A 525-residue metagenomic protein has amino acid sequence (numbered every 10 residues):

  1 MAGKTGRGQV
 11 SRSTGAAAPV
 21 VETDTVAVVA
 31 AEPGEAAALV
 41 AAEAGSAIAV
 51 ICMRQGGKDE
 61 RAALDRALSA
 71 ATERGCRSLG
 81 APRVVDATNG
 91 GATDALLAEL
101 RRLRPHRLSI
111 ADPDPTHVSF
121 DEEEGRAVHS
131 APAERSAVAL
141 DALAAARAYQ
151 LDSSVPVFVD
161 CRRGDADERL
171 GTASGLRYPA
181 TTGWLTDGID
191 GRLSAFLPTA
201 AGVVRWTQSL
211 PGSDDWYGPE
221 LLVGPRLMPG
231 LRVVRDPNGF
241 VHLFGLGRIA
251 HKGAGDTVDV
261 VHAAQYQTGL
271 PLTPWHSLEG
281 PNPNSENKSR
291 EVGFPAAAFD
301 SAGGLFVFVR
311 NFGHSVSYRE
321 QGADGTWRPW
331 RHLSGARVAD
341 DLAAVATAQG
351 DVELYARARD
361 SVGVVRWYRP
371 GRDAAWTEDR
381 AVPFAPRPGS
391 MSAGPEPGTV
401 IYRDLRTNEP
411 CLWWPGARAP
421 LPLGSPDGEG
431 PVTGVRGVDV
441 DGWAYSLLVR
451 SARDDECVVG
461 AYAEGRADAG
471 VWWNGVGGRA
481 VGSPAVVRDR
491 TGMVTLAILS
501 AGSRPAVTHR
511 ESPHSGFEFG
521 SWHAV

Functional and structural regions predicted by a protein language model:
M1-L103: Active-site rim/loop-helix segments in enzyme catalytic domains that contact anionic ligands
A2-A18, R66-G75, L140-L221: The feature marks non-catalytic terminal segments
A27, A49-I51, R83, S109 (+4 more regions): A structural signal for isolated positions on well-ordered beta-strands in alpha/beta enzyme cores
A44-A47, R74-L79, A145-V155, T268-P271 (+1 more regions): Structural alpha-beta junctions
A47-I48, S153, V203, V241: Hydrophobic anchor at the start of a short beta-strand that flanks the dinucleotide cofactor-binding loop
K58-D59, H117-A133: Short, flexible/disordered intra-domain loops and linkers
L96-E123: Proline-aspartate-enriched helix->loop->beta-strand connector
G171-V525: A structural motif
